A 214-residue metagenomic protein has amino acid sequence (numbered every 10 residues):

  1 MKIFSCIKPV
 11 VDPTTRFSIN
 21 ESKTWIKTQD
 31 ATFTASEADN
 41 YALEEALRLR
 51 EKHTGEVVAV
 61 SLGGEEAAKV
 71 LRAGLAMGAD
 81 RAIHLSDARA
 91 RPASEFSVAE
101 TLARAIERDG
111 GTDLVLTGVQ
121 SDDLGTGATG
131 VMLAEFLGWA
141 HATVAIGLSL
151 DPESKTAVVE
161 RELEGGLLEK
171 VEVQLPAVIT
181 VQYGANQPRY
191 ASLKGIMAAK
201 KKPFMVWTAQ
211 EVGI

Functional and structural regions predicted by a protein language model:
M1-I214: N-terminal glycine-rich FAD/FM-binding segment characteristic of electron-transfer flavoproteins
